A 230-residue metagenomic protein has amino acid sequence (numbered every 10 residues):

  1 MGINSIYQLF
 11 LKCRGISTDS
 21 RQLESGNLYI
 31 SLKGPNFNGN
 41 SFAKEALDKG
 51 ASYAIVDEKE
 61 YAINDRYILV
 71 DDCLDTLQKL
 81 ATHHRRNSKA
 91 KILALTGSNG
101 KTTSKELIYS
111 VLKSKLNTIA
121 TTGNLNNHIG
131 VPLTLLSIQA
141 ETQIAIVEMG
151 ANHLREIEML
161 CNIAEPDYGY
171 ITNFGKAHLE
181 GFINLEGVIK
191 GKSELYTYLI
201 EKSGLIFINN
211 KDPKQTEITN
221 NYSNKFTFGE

Functional and structural regions predicted by a protein language model:
M1-K79, H83: N-terminal leader/targeting and accessory segments in enzymes
F10-L11, K33, Y67, L185-E186 (+1 more regions): Adenine nucleotide phosphate-binding catalytic loops in nucleotide-utilizing enzymes
I16, L32-P35, N40, S98-K101 (+3 more regions): Gly/Ser/Thr-rich helix-start
A54-E58, N210, Y222-E230: Beta-strand->loop->alpha-helix junctions that form or flank phosphate-binding loops in nucleotide-handling enzymes
D71, T122, F228-G229: Residues at the C-termini of beta-strands that transition into short coil/loop
D75-N210, K214-S223: Phosphate-binding loop of NTP-binding sites
